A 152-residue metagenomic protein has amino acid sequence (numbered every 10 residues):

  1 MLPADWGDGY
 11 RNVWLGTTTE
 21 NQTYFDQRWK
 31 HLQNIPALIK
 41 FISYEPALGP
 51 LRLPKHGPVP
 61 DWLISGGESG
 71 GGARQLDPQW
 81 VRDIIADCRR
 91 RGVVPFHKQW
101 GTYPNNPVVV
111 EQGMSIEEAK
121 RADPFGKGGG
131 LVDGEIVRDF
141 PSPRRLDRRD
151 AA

Functional and structural regions predicted by a protein language model:
M1-P50, P60-D77: Core AdoMet radical
P3, L48, P54-A152: Auxiliary Fe-S-binding modules of radical SAM enzymes
